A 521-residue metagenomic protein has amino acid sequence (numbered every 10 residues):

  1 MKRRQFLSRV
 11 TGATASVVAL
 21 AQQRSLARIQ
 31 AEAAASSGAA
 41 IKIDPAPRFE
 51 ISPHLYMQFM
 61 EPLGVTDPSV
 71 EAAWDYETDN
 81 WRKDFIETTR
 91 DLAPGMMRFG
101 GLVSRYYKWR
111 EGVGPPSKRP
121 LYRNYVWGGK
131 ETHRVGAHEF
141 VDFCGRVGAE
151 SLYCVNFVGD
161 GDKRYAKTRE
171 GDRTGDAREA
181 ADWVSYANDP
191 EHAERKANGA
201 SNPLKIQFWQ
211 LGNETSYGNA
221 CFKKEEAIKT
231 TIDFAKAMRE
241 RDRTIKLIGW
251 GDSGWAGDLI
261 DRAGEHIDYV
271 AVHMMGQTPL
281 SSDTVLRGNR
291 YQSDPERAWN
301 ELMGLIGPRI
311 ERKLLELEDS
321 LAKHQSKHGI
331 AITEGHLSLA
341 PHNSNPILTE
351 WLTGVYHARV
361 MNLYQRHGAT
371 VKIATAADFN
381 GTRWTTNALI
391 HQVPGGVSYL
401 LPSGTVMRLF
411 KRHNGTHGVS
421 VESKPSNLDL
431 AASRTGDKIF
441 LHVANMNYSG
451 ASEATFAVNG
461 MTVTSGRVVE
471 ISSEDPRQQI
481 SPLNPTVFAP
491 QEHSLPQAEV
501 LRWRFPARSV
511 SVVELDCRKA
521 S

Functional and structural regions predicted by a protein language model:
Q5-A27: N-terminal export signals
A35-T284: N-terminal catalytic cores of secreted or lumenal carbohydrate-active enzymes
K224-G354: Noncatalytic carbohydrate-binding groove/subsite architecture in carbohydrate-active enzymes
A331-R408, N414, G418-L430: Aromatic/acidic polysaccharide-binding cleft in carbohydrate-active enzymes
N427-T462, V468-I471, S511-E514: Carbohydrate-binding surface patches
M461-F505: Acidic, Ser/Thr/Pro-rich beta/coil linker or hinge segments at domain junctions
W503-L515: Short Pro-Gly-centered flexible turn/kink motifs
